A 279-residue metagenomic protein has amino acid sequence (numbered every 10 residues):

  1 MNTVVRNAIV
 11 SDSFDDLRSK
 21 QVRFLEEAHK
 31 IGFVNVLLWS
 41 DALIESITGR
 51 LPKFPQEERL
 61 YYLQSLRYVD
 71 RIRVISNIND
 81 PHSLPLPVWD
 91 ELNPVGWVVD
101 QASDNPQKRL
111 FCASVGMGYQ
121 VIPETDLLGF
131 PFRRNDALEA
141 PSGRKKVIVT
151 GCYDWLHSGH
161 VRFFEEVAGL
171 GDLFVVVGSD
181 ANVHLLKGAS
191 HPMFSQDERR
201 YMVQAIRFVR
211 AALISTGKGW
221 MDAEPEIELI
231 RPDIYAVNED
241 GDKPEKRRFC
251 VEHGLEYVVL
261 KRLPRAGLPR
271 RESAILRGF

Functional and structural regions predicted by a protein language model:
M1-F279: Nucleotidyltransferase catalytic core that binds NTPs
